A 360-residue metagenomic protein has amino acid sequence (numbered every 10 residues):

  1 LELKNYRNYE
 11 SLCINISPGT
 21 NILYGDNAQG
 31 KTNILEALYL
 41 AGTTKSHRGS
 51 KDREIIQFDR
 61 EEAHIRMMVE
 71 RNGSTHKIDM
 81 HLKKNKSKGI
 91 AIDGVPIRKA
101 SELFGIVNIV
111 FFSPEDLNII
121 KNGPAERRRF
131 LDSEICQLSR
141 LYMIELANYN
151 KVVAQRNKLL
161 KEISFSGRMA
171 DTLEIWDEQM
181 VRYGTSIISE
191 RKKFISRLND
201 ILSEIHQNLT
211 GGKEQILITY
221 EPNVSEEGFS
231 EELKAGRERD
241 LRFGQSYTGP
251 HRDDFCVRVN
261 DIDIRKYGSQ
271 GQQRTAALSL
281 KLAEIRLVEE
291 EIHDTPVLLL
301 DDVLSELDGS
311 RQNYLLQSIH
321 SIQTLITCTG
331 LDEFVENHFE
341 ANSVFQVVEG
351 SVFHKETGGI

Functional and structural regions predicted by a protein language model:
L1-D26, S166-V297, E306, S310 (+4 more regions): Conserved NTPase motor "head" modules and their coupling/switch loops across ABC/AAA+ ATPases, GTPases, and GHKL ATPases
G30-K31: Conserved lysine of the Walker
Y39: Helix-to-loop junction immediately C-terminal to a conserved catalytic motif
G42-I120, P124-E126, F130-L138, Y142 (+2 more regions): Nucleotide-state sensing region of NTPase/ATPase domains
M67, Q323-G330: Structural recognition of the conserved hydrophobic beta-strand(s) that form the central parallel beta-sheet of P-loop
N118-I119, A125-E174, E178, I188: Long, charged N-terminal accessory/stalk domains
D301-V303: Walker B catalytic acidic pair
